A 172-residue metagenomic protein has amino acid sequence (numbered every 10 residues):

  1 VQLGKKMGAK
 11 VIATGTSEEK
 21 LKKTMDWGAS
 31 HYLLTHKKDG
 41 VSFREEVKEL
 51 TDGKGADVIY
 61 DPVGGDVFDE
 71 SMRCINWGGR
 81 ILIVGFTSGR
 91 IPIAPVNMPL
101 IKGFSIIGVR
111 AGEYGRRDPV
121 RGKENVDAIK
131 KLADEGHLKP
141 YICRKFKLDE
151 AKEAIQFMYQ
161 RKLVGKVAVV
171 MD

Functional and structural regions predicted by a protein language model:
V1-K37: Mid-domain Rossmann-like dinucleotide-binding core that forms the NAD(H)/NADP(H) cofactor-binding site
M7, T24, D66-H137, V170-D172: Glycine-rich phosphate-binding loop and adjacent beta-alpha segment of Rossmann(oid) nucleotide-cofactor-binding
I12-E18, Y60-G65, Y141, K145: Glycine-rich beta-to-alpha transition loops that act as phosphate-gripper elements at the mouths of alpha/beta enzyme
A29, G55-A56, A151: Local beta-strand N-terminus motif with an aromatic residue
G40-G53: Short amphipathic alpha-helix with an adjacent loop that forms part of the alpha/beta core around
I59-Y60, L82: N-terminal Rossmann-like NAD(P) cofactor-binding module of classical short-chain dehydrogenase/reductase
K130-K131, E135-R144, K152-D172: C-terminal capping/lid region of NAD(P)-dependent oxidoreductase domains
